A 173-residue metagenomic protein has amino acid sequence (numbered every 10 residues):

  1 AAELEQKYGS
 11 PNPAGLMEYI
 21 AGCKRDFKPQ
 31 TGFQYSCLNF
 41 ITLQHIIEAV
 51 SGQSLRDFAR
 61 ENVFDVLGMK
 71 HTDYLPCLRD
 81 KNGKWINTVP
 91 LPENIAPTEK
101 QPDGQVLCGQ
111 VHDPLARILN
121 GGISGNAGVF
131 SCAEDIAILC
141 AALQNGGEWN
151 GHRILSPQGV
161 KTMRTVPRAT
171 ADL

Functional and structural regions predicted by a protein language model:
A1-L173: Short, surface-exposed loop or secondary-structure junction motifs that flank catalytic or metal-binding residues
